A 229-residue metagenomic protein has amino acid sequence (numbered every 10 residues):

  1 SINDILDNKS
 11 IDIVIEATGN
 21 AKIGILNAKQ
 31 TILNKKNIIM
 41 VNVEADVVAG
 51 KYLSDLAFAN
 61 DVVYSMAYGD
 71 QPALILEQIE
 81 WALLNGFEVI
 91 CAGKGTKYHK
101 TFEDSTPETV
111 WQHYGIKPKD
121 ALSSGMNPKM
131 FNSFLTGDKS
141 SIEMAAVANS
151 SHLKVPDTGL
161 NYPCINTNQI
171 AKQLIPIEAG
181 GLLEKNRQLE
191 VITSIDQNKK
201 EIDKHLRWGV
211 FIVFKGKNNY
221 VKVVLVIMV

Functional and structural regions predicted by a protein language model:
S1-I13, N20-K22: A structured beta-alpha segment of the ubiquitous adenosine-cofactor-binding alpha/beta core
D7, D55-V62, E80-E88, N149-P156: Generic secondary-structure signature for well-ordered alpha-helical cores
N8-V14, L33-I38: Short acidic/histidine-rich motifs immediately flanking catalytic phosphotransfer sites in two-component signaling
K9, K22-L26, V48, G69 (+5 more regions): Conserved active-site and cofactor/substrate-binding residues in soluble primary-metabolism enzymes
I11, S65-L135, K139: Rossmann-like NAD(P)H-binding beta-loop-alpha module
T18-N34, V41-V63, A67-D70, Q78-W81: Rossmann-fold NAD(P)-binding glycine/threonine-rich loop
I39-M40, S65, I90, P156: Structural detector of well-ordered beta-strand residues that form the stable sheet scaffold of enzyme domains
Q112-V229: C-terminal catalytic/substrate-binding lobe primarily of soluble NAD(P)-dependent oxidoreductases
